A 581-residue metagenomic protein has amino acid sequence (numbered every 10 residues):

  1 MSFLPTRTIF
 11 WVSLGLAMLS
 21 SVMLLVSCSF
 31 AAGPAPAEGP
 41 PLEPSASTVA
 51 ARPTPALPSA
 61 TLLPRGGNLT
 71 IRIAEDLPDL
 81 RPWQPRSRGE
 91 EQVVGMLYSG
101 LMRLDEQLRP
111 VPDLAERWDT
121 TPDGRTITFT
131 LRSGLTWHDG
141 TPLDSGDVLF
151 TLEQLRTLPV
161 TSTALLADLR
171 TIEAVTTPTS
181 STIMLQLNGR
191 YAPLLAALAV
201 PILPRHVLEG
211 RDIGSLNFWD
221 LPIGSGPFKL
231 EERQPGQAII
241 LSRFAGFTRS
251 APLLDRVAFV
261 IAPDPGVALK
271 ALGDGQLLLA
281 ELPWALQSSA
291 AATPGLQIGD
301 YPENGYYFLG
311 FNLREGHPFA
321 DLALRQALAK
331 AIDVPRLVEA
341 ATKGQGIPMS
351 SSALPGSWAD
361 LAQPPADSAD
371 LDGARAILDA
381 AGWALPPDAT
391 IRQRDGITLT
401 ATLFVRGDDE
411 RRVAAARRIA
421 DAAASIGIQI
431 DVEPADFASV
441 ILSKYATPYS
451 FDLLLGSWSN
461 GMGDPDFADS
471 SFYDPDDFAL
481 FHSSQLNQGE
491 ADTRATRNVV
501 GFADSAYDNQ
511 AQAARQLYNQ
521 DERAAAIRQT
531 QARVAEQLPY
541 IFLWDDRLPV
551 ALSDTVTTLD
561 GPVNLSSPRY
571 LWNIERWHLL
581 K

Functional and structural regions predicted by a protein language model:
L42, Q234, Y307, I332-A362 (+2 more regions): Detector for C-terminal structural segments
T70-P122, E153, I223-G224: N-terminal lobe/hinge region of extracytoplasmic solute-binding protein
R109, L198-P252, R256, G266 (+2 more regions): Gly/Pro-rich hinge or "lid" segments in bacterial periplasmic/extracellular proteins
E116-T161, P178, M184-Q186, A268-A271 (+1 more regions): Aromatic- and charge-enriched surface segment that lines or borders ligand/interaction sites
T130, A164-L208: Surface-exposed binding/hinge segments that line and control ligand-binding clefts or catalytic entry sites
W219, F244-A290, A420, Q429-D431: Ligand-site clamp/hinge motif
S242-F247, E303-A327, A331, A340 (+3 more regions): A bilobed periplasmic-binding-protein/Venus flytrap-type ligand-binding module shared by bacterial periplasmic
E315, P348-P387, R406-A414: Structural transition elements
